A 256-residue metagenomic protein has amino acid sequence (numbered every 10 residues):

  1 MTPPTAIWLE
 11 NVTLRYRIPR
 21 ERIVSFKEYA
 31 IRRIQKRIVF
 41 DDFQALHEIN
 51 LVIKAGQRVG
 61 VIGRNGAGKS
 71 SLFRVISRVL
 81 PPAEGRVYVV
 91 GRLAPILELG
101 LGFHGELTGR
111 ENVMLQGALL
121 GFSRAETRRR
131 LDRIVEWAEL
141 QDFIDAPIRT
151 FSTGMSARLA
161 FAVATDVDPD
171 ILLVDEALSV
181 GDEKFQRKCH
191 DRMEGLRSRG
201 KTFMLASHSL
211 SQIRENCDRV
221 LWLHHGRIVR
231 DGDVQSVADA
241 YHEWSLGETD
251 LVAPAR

Functional and structural regions predicted by a protein language model:
M1-H47, V234-A255: Pre-NBD coupling/linker segments of ABC/ABC-like ATPases
F26-Q35, M114, E126-F143, A162: Conserved ABC ATPase "signature" region
I62-R64: The feature captures the beta-strand-to-loop junction immediately N-terminal to the Walker
S207-H208: H-loop/switch region of ABC-family ATPase nucleotide-binding domains
E215-W222: Conserved catalytic segment of ABC-fold P-loop ATPases
H225-G226, Y241: Conserved ABC ATPase "signature" C-loop
